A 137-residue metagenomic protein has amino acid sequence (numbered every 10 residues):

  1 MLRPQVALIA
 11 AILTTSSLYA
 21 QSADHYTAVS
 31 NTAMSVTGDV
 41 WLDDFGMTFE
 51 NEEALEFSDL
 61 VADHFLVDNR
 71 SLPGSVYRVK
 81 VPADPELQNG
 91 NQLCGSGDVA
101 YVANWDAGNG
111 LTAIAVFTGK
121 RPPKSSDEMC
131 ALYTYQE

Functional and structural regions predicted by a protein language model:
M1-A7: Bacterial N-terminal signal peptides that target proteins for export
L8-T14: Hydrophobic helical h-region of N-terminal Sec-dependent signal peptides in bacterial secretory/periplasmic proteins
S16-A20: Sec/Tat signal peptide C-region and signal peptidase I cleavage site
S22-D24, A28-E56, K80-A103: Short, solvent-exposed loop/hinge segments that bridge or flank secondary-structure elements
T37-V76, I114-L132: N-terminal glycine/threonine-rich, aromatic-flanked beta-hairpin/loop signature
R78-E137: Beta-strand-rich cores of mature extracytoplasmic or soluble domains
